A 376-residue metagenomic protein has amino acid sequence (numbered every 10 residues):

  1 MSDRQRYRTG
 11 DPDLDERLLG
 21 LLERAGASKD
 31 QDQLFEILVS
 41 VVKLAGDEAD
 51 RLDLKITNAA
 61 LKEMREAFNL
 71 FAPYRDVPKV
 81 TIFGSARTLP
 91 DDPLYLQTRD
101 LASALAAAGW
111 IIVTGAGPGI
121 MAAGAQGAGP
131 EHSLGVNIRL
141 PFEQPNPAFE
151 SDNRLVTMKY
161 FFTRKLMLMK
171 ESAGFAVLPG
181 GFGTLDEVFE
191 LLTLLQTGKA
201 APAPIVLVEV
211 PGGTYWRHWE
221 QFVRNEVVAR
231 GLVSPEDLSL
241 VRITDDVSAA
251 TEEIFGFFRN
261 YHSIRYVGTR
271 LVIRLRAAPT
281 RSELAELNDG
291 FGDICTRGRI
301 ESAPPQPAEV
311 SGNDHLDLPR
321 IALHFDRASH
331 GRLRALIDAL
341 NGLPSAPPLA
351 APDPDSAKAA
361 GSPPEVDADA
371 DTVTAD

Functional and structural regions predicted by a protein language model:
S2-I138, D314-P319, L333, I337-N341 (+2 more regions): Glycine-rich beta-alpha loop segments
D76, Y95-L96, I243-V267, R281-D289: PLP-dependent amino-acid enzyme catalytic core
L96-T98, G119-P179: Acidic/glycine-enriched connector segments
S133-Q144, L178, L192-W219, P235-E236: Short, acidic/small-residue loops that bind anionic groups at enzyme active sites
L155-T163, S239-A250: Short acidic-hydrophobic, aromatic-tinged amphipathic segments that line or gate anion-handling sites
M158-V208, H262: Active-site/ligand-binding-proximal alpha/beta "capping" segment
M167-F175, E226-D245: Conserved thiamine diphosphate
Y261-D376: Long, compositionally biased terminal regions
